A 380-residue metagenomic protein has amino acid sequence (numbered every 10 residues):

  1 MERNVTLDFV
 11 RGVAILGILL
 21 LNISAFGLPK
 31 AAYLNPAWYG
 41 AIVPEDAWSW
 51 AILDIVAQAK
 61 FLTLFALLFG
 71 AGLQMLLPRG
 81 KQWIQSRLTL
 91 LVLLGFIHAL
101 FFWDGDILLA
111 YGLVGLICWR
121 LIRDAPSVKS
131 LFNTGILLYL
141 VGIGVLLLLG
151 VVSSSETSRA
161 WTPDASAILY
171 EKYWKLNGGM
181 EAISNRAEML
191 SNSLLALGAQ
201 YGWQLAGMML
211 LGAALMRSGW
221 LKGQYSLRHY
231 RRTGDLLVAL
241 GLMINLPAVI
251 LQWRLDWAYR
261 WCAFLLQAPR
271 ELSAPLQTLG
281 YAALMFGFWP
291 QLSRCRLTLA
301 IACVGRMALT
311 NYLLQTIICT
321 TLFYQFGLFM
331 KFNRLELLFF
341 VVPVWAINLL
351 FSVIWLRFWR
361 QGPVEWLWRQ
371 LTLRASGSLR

Functional and structural regions predicted by a protein language model:
M1-F69, L76: N-terminal signal-anchor module of multipass membrane proteins
A41-L53, G178-L194, D256-Q267: Juxtamembrane membrane-water interface segments that cap and precede transmembrane helices
T63-P78, L109-I122, Q200-G223, S273-S293: Specific transmembrane alpha-helix
R79-Q82, W119-T134, A214-L236: Solvent-exposed interhelical
K81-W83, L90-L121: Membrane-interface helix-loop-helix modules in multi-pass inner-membrane proteins
N133-L215: Long hydrophobic alpha-helical segments that form multi-pass transmembrane helix bundles in integral membrane proteins
L205, A213, Y259-F358: Alpha-helical transmembrane segments of multi-pass integral membrane proteins
R360-R380: Membrane-proximal cytoplasmic C-terminal regulatory module of class A 7TM GPCRs
